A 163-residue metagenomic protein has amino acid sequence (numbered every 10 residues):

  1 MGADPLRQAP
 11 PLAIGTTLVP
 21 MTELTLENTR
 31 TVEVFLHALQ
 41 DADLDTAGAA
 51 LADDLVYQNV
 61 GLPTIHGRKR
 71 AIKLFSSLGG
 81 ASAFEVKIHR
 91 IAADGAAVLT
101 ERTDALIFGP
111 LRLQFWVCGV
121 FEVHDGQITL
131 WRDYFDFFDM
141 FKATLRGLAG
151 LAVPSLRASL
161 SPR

Functional and structural regions predicted by a protein language model:
P11-A49, D53, A158-R163: Short, low-complexity N-terminal intrinsically disordered segments enriched in polar/charged residues
L18, T22-E23, S76-R163: A beta-strand edge to alpha-helix "cap/lid" segment located at domain peripheries
V32-F35, T46-G48, L55, G67 (+5 more regions): Hydrophobic pocket/interface hotspot
L44-G48, A52-A96: A solvent-exposed, acidic/Ser-Thr-rich amphipathic alpha-helical stretch
